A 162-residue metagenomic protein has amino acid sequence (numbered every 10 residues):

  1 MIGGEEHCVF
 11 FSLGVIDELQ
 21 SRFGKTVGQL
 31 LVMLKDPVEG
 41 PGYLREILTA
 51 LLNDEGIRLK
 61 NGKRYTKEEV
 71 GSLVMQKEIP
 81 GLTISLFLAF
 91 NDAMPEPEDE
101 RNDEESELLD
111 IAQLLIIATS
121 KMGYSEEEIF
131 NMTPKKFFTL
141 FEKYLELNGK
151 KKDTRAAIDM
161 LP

Functional and structural regions predicted by a protein language model:
M1-C8, L13-A50, D54-P162: Charged interaction scaffolds used for protein-protein
